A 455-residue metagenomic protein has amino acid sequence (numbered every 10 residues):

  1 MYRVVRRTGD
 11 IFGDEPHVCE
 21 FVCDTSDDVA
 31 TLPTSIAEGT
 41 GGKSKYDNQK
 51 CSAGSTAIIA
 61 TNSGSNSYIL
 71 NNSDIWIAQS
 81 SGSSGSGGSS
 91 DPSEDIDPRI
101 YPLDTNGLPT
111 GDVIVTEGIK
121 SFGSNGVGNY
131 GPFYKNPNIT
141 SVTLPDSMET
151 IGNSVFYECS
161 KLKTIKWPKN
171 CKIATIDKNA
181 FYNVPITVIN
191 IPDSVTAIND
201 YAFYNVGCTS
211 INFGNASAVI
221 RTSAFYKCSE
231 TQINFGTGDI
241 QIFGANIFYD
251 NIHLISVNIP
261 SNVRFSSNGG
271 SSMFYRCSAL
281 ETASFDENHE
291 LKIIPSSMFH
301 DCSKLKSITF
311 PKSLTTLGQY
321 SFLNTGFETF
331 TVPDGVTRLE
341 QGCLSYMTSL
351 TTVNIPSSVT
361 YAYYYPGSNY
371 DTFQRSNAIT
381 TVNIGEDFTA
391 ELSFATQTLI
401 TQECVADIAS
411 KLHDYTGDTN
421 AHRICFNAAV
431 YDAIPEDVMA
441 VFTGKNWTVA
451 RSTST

Functional and structural regions predicted by a protein language model:
M1-V22, S26-D28: Short, intrinsically disordered N-terminal pre-domain segments
D14-V18, L32, A53-S81: Short, surface-exposed terminal/edge motifs of secreted or surface/virion proteins that either
D24-K50: Surface-exposed ligand/attachment interfaces on beta-rich extracellular proteins
S81-S93: Ser/Thr/Gly/Pro-rich low-complexity, disordered linker/stalk segments of secreted and cell-surface proteins
S84-S86, Y431-T455: Extracellular/surface-exposed low-complexity segments
D95-D97, G107-S121, N136-T150, S160-T175 (+12 more regions): Structural signature of tandem-repeat unit edges
G131-P132, G152-Y157, D177-A180, N199-A202 (+8 more regions): Consensus positions within tandem repeat domains that build extended binding/scaffold surfaces
N369, Q374, S393-D414, V438 (+1 more regions): Intrinsic low-complexity/IDR segments
